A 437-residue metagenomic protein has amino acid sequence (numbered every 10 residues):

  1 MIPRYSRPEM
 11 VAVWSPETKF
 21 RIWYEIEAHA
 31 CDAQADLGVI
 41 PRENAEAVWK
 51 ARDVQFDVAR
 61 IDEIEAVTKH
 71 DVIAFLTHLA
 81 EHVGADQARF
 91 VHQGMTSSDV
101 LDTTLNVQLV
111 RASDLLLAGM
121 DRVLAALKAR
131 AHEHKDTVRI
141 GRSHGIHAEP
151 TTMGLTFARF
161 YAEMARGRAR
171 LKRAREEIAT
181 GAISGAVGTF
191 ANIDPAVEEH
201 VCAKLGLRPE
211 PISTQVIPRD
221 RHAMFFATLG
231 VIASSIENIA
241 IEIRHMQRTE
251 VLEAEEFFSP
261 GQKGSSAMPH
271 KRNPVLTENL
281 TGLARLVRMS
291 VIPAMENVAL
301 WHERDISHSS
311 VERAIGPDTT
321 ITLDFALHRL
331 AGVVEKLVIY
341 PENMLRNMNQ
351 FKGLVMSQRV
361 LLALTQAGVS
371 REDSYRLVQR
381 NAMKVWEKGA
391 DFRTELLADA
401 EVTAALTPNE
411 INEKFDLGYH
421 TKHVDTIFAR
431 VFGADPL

Functional and structural regions predicted by a protein language model:
M1-S184, F190, D194-H200, P209 (+3 more regions): A helix-coil-helix interface module used to build multimeric assemblies and to scaffold catalytic/cofactor sites
G38, L280, L323, S374: Residue-level signal for inorganic ion chemistry
V110-D121, K128, A158-Y161, A165 (+7 more regions): Short amphipathic alpha-helical segments with heptad-repeat character
H132-G154, E253-K271, H302-V311, E335-V355: Glycine-rich cofactor-pocket loops
G167, Q215-H308, R313: Glycine-rich anion/phosphate-binding loop at the beta-strand->alpha-helix junction
H200-V216: A short, charged helix-loop
L286-V369, L377: Long, amphipathic alpha-helical stalk/connector segments used for oligomerization, subunit docking, or mechanical
G353-A405: C-terminal hydrophobic structural anchor segments that stabilize assembly/packing rather than catalytic chemistry
